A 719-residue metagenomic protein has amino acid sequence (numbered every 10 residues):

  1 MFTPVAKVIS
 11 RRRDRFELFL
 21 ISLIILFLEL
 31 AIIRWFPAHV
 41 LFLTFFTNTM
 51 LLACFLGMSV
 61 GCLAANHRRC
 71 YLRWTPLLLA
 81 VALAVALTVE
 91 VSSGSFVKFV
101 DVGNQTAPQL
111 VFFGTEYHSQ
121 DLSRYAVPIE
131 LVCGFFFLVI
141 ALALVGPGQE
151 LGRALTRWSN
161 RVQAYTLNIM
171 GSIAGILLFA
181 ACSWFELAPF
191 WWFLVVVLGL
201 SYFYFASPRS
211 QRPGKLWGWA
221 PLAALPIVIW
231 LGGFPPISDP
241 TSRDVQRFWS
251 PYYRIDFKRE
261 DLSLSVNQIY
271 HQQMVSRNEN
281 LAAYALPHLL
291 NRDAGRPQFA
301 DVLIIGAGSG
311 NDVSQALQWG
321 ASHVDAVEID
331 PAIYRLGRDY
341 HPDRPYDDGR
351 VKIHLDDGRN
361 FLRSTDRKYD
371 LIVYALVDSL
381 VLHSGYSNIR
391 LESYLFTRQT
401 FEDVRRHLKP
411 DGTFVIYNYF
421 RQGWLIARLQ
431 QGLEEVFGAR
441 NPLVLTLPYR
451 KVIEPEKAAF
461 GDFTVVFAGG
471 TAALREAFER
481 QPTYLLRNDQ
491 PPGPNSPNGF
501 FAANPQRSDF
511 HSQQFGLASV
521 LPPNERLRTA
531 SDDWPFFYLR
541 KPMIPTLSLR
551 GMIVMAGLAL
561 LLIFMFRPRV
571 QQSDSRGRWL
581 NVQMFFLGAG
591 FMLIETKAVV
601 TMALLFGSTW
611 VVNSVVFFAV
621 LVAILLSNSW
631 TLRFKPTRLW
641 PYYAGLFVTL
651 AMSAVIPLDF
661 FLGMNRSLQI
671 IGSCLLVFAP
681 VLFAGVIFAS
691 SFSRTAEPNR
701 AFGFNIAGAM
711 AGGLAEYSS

Functional and structural regions predicted by a protein language model:
M1-S719: Alpha-helical transmembrane segments of multi-pass membrane proteins
